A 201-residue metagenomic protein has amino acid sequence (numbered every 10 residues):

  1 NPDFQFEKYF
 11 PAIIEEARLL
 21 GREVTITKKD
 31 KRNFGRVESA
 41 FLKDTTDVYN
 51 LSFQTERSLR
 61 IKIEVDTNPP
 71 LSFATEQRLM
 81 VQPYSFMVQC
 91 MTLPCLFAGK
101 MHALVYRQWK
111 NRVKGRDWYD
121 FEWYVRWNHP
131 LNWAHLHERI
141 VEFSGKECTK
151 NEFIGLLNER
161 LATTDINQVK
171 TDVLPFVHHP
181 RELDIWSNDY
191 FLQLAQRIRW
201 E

Functional and structural regions predicted by a protein language model:
F4-E201: Structured mid-to-C-terminal alpha-helical surface segments
